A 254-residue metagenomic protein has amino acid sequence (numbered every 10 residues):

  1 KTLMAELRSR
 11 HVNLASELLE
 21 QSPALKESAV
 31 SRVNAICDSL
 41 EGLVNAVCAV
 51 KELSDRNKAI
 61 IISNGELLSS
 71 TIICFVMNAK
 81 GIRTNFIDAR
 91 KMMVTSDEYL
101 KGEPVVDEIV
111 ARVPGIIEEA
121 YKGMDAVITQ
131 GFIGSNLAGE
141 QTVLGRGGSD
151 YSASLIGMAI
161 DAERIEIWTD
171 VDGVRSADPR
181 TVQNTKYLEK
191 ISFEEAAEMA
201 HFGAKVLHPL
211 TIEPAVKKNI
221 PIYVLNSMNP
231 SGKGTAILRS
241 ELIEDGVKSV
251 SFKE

Functional and structural regions predicted by a protein language model:
K1-I212: Nucleotide/pyrophosphate-binding catalytic subdomain
K91, V171-G173, K218, N226-S231 (+1 more regions): Glycine-rich beta-alpha junction loops
A215: Acidic-aromatic/histidine active-site loop/patch
I220, M228, F252-E254: Active-site phosphate/pyrophosphate-binding segments
Y223: Conserved phosphate-handling catalytic cores of large alpha/beta enzymes
A236-E254: A conserved regulatory-domain signal marking ACT and ACT-like small-molecule sensing domains and adjacent regulatory
